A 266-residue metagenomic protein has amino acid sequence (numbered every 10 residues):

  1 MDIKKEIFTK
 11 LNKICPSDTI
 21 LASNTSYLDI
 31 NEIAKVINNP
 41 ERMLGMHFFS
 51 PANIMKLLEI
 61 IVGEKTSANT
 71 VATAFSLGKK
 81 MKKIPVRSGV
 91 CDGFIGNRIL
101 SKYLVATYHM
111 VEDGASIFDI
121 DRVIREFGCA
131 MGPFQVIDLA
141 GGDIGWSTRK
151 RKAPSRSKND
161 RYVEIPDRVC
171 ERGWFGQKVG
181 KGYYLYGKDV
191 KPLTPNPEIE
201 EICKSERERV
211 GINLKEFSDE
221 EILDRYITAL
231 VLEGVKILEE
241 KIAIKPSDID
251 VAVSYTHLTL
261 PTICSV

Functional and structural regions predicted by a protein language model:
M1-K4, F8, C15, L104-T107 (+1 more regions): Long hydrophobic segments that form regular secondary structure
E6-A52, E64-V71: Rossmann-fold NAD(P)-binding glycine/threonine-rich loop
I20, T107, K152-F175: Phosphate/diphosphate-binding loops
N39, V62-C91, K102-M131, Y162 (+5 more regions): Internal alpha-helical scaffold of NAD(P)-dependent oxidoreductase catalytic cores
I84-S101, V105, R122, A130-G132 (+2 more regions): Mid-to-C-terminal Rossmann-like scaffold of FAD/NAD(P)H-dependent oxidoreductases
E164-E220: Terminal low-complexity tails and localization/encapsulation signals of metabolic enzymes
F217-E239: C-terminal accessory/binding modules appended to enzymatic or scaffolding proteins
T256-T262: Conserved small/polar residues in nucleotide/adenosyl-binding loops
